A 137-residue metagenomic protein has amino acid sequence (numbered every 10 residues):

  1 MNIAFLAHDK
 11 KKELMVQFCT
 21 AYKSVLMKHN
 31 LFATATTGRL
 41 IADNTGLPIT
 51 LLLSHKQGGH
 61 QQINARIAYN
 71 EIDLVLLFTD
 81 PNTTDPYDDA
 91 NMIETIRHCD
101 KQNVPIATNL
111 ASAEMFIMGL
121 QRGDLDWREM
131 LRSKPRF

Functional and structural regions predicted by a protein language model:
Q17, A21, G38, P48-T50: Structural/interface elements that position substrates and couple domains in central-metabolism enzymes
K28-T37: Short internal beta-strands
N30, L47-G58, W127-M130: Short hydrophobic/aromatic-enriched beta-strand-loop microsegments
F32, T95-E114: Short, acidic/small-residue loops that bind anionic groups at enzyme active sites
H60-K101: Mid-chain, well-packed structural core segment of small domains
A111-F137: Short, glycine-/small-residue-rich phosphate/pyrophosphate-handling segment
